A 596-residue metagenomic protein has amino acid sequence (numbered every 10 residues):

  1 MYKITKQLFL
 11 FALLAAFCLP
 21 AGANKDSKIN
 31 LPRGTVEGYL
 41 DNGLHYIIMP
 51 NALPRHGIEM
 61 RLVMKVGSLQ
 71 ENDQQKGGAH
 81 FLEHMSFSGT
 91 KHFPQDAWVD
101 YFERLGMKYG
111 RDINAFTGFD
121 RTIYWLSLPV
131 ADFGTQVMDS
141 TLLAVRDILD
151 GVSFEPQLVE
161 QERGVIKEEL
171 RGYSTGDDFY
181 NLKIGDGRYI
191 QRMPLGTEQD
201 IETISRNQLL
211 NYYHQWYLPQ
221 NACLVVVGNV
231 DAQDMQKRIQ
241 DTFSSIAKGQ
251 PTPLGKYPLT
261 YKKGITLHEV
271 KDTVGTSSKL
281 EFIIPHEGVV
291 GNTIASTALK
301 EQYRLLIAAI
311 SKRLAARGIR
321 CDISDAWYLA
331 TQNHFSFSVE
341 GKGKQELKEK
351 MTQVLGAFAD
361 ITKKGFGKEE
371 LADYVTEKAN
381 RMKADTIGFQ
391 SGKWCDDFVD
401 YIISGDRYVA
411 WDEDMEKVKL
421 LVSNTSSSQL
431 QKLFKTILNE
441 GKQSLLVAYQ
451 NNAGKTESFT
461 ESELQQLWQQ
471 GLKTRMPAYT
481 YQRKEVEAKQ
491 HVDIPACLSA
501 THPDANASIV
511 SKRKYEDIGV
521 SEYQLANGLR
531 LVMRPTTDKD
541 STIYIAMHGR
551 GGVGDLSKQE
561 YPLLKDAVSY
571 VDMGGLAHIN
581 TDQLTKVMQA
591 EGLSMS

Functional and structural regions predicted by a protein language model:
M1-F9: Bacterial N-terminal signal peptides that target proteins for export
A16-C18: N-terminal signal peptide c-region/cleavage motif recognized by signal peptidases
A21-I47, D231-P285, N292, D373 (+2 more regions): Proteolytic maturation boundary segments
G43, L62, H80, Y124 (+14 more regions): Buried hydrophobic packing residues in well-ordered domains
E59-S127, T175-G176, Q191-L195, A308-N333 (+1 more regions): M16/MPP (pitrilysin/insulinase) zinc-metallopeptidase core fold and M16-derived inactive scaffolds
K91, W98-Y212, P258-L259, F282 (+3 more regions): Acidic/histidine-enriched segments that form metal/cofactor-coordinating and catalytic pocket/exosite environments
L209-D241, K442-Q443: Non-catalytic, conformational "gating/processing" segments within enzyme and secreted inhibitor domains
H286-E287, N292, S296-K368: Structured mid-domain segments that build the active-site/substrate or prosthetic-cofactor binding neighborhood
